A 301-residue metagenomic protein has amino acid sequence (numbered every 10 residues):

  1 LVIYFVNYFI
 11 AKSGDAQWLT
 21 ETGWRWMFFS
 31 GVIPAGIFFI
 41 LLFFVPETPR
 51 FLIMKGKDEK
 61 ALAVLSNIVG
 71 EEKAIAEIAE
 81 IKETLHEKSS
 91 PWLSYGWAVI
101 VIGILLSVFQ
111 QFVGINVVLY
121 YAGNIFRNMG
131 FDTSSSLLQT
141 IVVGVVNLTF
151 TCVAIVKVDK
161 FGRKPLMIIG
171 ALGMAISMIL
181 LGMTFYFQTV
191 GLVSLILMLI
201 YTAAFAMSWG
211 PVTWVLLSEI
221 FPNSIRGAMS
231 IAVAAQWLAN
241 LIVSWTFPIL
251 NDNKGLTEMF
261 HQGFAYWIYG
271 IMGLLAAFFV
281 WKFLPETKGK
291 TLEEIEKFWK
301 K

Functional and structural regions predicted by a protein language model:
L1-S66, E83-K301: Alpha-helical transmembrane bundle of multi-pass membrane proteins
V69-G70: Short helix/loop segments within enzyme catalytic domains that coordinate or immediately flank catalytic cofactors
A74-E83: Short, well-structured alpha-helical segments
